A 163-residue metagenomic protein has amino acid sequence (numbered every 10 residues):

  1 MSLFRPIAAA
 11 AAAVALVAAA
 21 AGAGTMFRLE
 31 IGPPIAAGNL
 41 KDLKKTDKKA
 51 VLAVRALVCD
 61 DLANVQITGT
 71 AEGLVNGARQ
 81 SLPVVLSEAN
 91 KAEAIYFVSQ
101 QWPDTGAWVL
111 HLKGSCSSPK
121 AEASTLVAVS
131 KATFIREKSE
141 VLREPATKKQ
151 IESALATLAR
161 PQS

Functional and structural regions predicted by a protein language model:
M1-P6: Positively charged n-region of N-terminal signal peptides that target proteins for export
A9-A18: Bacterial N-terminal signal peptides
G22-S163: N-terminal soluble domains immediately following signal/targeting peptides that reside in extracytoplasmic
